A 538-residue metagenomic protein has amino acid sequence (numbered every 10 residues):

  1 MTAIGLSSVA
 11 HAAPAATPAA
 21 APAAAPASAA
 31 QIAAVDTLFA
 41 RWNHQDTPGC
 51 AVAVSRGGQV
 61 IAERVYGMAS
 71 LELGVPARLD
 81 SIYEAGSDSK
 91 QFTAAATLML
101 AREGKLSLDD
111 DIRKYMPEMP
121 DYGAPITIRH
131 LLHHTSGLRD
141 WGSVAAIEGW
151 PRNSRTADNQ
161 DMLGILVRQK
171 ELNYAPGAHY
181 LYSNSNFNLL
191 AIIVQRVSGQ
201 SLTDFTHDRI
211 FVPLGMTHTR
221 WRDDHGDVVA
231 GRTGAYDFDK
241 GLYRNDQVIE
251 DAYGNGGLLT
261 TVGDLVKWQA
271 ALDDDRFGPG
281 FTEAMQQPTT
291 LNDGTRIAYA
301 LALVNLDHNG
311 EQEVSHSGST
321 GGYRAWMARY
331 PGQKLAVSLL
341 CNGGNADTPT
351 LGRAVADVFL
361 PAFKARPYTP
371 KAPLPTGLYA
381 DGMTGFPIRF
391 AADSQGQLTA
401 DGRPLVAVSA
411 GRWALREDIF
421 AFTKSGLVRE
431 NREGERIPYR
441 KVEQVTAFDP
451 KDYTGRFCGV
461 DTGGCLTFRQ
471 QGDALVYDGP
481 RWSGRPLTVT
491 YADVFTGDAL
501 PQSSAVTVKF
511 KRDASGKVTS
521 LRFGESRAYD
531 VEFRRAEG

Functional and structural regions predicted by a protein language model:
M1-S8: Bacterial N-terminal signal peptides
A13-E63, S198-Q200, H207, Y243-G538: Catalytic loop of the DD-peptidase/beta-lactamase superfamily, centered on the K-T-G motif and neighboring
V35, R41-A51, E72-H130, Y174-S185 (+1 more regions): Short active-site loop at a secondary-structure junction that contains or immediately precedes the catalytic residue(s)
N43-P76, A85, L108, W150-R152 (+3 more regions): A short, well-structured edge-of-sheet supersecondary motif
I61-E63, D80, L138: Juxtacatalytic substrate-recognition/specificity segment
V65, P76, E84, D111-Y115 (+6 more regions): Conserved beta-strand positions that form and line the central face of beta-propeller blades
Y66-S70, G123-P331: Short, surface-exposed loop or secondary-structure junction motifs that flank catalytic or metal-binding residues
S87, S136, C341: Glycine-rich His-Gly loop
